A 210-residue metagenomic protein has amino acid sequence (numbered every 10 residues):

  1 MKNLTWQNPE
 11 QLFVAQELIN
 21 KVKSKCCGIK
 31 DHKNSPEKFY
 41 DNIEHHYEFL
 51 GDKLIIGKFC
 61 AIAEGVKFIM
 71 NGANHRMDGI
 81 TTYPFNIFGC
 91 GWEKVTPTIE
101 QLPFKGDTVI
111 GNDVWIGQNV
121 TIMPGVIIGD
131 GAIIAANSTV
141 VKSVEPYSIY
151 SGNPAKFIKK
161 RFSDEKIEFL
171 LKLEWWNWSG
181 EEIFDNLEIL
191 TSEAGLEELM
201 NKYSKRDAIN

Functional and structural regions predicted by a protein language model:
M1-K23, G129, N210: Non-catalytic N-terminal targeting/anchoring module and adjacent flexible stem/linker that precedes the structured
N3-L4, A15-L18, E48-F49, K53-L54 (+5 more regions): Short, recurrent motifs enriched in small/polar residues
Q7, T81, S151, K159: Residue-level detector of conserved, well-ordered beta-strand and adjacent loop positions that form binding/recognition
V22-I122: Flexible, glycine/small-residue-enriched loop-and-beta-strand segment within the central core of proteins
F85-N86, W92-I122, P154-N210: C-terminal segments of enzyme domains that contribute to small-molecule binding surfaces
P146, S151-P154: Acidic, glycine-centered active-site loop in nucleotide-sugar glycosyltransferases
